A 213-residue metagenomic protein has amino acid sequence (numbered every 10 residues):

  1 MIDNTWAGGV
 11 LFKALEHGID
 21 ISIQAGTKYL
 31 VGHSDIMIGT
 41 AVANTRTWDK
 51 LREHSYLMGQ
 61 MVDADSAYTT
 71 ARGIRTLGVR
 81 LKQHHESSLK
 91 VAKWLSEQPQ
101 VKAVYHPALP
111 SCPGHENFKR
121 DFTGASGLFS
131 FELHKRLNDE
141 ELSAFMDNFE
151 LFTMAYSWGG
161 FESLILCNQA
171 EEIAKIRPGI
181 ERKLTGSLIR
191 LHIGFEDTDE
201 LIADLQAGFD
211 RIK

Functional and structural regions predicted by a protein language model:
M1-Q100, Y105: Conserved PLP-enzyme active-site core in the AAT-like
G32, A64-S66, D121-G124, E181-G186: Short, flexible turn/loop "capping" segments at secondary-structure junctions
G39-A41, F129, I165: Well-ordered beta-strand positions enriched in small/hydrophobic/aromatic, beta-favoring residues
L51, E141-F145, L201-L205: Hydrophobic side chains in well-ordered alpha-helices
T70-V79, S126-K135, R190-G194: Short, well-ordered beta-strand elements within core beta-sheets of diverse protein domains
L89-E150, M154-G159, I173-I180: Conserved small-domain helix->loop->beta segment predominantly found in fold-type I
K135-L137, S163-K213: PLP-dependent enzyme catalytic core of the Aspartate aminotransferase-like
